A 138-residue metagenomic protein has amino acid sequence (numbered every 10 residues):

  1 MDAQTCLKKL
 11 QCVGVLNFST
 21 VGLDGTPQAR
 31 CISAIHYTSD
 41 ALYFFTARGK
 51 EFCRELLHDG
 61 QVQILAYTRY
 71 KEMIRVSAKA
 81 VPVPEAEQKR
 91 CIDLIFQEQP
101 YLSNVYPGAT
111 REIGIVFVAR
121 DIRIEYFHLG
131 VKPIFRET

Functional and structural regions predicted by a protein language model:
M1-Q4, F52, P100: Charged, amphipathic alpha-helical segments
K8-L23, V62-A66: A short, Trp-centered hydrophobic/proline-enriched beta-strand micro-motif
V13-V15, D40-L42, D59-V62, E112-V116 (+1 more regions): Short, surface-exposed beta-edge/turn micro-motifs
N17, L42-Y43, R75, E125: General beta-strand recognition
C31-S33: Conserved beta-strand in the GNAT
I35-K71: A short mixed-secondary-structure module that forms the rim of ligand-binding clefts
V76-T138: Charged, gly/pro-rich active-site loop segments
